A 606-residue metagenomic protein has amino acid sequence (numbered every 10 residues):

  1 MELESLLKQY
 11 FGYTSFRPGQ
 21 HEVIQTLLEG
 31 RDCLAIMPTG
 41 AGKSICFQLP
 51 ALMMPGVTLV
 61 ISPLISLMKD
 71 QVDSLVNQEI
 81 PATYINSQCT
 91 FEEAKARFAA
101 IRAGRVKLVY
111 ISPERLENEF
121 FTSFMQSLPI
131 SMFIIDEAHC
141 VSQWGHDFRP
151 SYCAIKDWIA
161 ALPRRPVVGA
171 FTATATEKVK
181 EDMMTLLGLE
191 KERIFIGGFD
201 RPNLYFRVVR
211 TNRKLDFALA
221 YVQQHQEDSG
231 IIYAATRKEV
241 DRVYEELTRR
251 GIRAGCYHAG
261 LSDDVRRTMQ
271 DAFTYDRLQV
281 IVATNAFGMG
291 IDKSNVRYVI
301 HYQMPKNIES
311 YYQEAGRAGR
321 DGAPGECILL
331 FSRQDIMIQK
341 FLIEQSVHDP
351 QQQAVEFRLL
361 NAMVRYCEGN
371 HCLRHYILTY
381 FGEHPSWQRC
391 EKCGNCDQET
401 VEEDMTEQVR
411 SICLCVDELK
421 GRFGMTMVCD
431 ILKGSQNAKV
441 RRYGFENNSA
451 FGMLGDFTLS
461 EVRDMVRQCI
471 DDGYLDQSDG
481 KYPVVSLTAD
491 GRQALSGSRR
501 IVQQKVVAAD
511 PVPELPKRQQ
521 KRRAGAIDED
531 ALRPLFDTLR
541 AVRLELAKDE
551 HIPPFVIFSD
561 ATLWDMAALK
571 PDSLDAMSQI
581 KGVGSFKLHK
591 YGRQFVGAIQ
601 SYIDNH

Functional and structural regions predicted by a protein language model:
M1-L6, V355-F357, H375, S386-H606: Accessory DNA-binding and partner-docking regions appended to nucleic-acid-acting proteins, especially the terminal
M1-Y10, T14-P18, E22-S44, L52-M54 (+3 more regions): Helicase motor core with emphasis on the C-terminal RecA-like subdomain
L27, V222, F273, C367 (+2 more regions): Short helix-to-turn junction characteristic of helix-turn-helix DNA-binding domains, especially the helix
R164, Q226, N370, G421 (+1 more regions): Flexible coil/turn residues that form the inter-helical turn or adjacent wing/linker of helix-turn-helix
Q351-F381: Short, charged low-complexity linear segments at domain edges
